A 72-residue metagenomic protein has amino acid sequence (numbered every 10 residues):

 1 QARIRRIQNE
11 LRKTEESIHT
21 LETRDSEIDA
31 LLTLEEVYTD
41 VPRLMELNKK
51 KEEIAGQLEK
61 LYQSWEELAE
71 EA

Functional and structural regions predicted by a protein language model:
Q1-A72: Charged, heptad-repeat coiled-coil alpha-helices that serve as long linker/dimerization "arms" in large NTP-dependent
